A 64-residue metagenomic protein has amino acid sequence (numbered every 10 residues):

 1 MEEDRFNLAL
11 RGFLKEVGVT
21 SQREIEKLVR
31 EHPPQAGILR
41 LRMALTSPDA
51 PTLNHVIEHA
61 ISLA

Functional and structural regions predicted by a protein language model:
M1-V19: N-terminal acidic leader/helix
E2-L8, K27-R30, P34-A64: N-terminal intrinsically disordered, cationic/polar leader segments that include organellar targeting peptides
K15, E26-K27: General helical structural elements
